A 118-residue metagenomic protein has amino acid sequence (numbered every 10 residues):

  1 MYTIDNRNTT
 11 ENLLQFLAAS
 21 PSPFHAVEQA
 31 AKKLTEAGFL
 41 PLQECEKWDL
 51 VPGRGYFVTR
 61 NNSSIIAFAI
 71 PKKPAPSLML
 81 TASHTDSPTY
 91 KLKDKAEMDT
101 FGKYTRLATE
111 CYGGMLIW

Functional and structural regions predicted by a protein language model:
M1-W118: N-terminal hydrophobic/helix-forming segments and targeting peptides
